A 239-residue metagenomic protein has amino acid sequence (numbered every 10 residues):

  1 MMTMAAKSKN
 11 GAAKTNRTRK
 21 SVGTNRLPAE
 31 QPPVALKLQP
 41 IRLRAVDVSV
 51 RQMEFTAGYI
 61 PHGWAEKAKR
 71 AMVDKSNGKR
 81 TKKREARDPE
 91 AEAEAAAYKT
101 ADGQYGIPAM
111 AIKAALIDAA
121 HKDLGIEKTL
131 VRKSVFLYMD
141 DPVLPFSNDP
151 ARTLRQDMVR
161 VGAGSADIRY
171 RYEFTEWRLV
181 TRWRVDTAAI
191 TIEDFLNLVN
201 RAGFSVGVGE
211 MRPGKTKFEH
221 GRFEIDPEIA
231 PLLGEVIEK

Functional and structural regions predicted by a protein language model:
M2-K239: RNA-interacting cores
